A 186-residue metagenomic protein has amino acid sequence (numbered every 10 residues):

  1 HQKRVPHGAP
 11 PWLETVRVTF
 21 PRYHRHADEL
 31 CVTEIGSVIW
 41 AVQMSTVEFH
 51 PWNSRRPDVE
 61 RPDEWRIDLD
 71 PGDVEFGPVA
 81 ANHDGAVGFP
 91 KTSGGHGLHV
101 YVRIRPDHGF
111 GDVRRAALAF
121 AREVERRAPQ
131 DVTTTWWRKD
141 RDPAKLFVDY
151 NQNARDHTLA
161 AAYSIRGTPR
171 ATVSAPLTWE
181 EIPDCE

Functional and structural regions predicted by a protein language model:
H1-M44, H50-R55, G77-A80, D84: ATP/Mg2+-dependent ligation/transfer catalytic cores
Q2-T15, P106-F110, F147-H157: Short, charged low-complexity intrinsically disordered segments located at boundaries of structured domains
R22-A27, M44-W65, D70-G77, V87 (+1 more regions): C-terminal accessory nucleic-acid interaction domains of nucleic acid-metabolism proteins
N82-H83, R103, F120: Short, hydrophobic/aromatic alpha-helical segments in well-folded domains
D84-G94: Short beta-strand elements
T92-V102: Short, conserved phosphate-binding/catalytic loop or strand-edge motifs used in phosphoryl-/nucleotidyl-transfer
Y101-R115: Catalytic palm subdomain of template-directed nucleic-acid polymerases, centered on the conserved carboxylate motif
